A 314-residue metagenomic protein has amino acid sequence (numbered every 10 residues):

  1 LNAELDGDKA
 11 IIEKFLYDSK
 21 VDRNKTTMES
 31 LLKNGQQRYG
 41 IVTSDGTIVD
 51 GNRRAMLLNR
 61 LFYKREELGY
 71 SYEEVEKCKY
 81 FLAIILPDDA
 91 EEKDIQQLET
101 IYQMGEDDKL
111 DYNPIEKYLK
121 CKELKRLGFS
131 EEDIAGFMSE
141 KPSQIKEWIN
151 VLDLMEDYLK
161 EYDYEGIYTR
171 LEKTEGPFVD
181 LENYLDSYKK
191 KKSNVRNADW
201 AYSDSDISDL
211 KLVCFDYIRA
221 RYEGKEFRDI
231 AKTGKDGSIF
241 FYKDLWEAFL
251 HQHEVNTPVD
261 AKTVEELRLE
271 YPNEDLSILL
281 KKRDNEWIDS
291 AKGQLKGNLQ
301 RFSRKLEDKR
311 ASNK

Functional and structural regions predicted by a protein language model:
L1-E73: Short, charged/polar connector segments at secondary-structure boundaries
L1-R23, F137-S143, E147-D186: N-terminal leader or domain-start segments enriched in small/polar residues
F15-L16, E73-K160: Amphipathic, charge-rich alpha-helical segments that serve as recognition/docking helices
R53-Y70, Y202-S208, L212-E223: Short active-site loop/helix that positions an aromatic residue
F178-A201: A short, Lys/Arg-enriched interface patch at domain edges and termini
Y217-W246: Eukaryote-biased activation of long, low-complexity terminal tails and linkers
D244-N313: Charged/polar low-complexity intrinsically disordered segments, enriched in acidic residues
